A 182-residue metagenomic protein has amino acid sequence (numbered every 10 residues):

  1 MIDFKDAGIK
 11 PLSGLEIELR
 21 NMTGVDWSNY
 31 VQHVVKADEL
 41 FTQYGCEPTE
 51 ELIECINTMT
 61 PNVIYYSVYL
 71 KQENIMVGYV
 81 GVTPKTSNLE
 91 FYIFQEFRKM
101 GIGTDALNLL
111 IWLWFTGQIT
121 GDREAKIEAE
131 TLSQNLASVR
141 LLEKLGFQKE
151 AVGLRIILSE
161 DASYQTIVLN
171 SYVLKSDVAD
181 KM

Functional and structural regions predicted by a protein language model:
M1-N29, H33, Y65-M182: Acyl-donor (CoA/ACP) binding surface of acyl/acetyltransferases
V35-I56: Conserved GNAT-fold acetyl-CoA-binding loop/helix
E39-Q43, T58, F97, A125-K126: Short, contiguous strand/loop micro-motifs
I53-T58, Q165-L169: Short amphipathic alpha-helical patches
C55-S67: A short helix-loop-beta-strand connector motif used in the catalytic cores of GNAT acetyltransferases and, in some
